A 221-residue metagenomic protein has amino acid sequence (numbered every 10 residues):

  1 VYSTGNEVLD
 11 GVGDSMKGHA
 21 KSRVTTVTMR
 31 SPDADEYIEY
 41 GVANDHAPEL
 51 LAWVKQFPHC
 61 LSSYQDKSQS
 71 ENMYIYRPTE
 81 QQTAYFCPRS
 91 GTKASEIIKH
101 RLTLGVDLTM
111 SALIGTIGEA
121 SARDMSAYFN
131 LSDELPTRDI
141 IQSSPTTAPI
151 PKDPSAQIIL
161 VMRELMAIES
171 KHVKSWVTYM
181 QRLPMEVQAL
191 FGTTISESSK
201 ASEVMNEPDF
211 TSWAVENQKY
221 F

Functional and structural regions predicted by a protein language model:
V1-F221: C-terminal regulatory/interaction module of P-loop NTP-utilizing enzymes
